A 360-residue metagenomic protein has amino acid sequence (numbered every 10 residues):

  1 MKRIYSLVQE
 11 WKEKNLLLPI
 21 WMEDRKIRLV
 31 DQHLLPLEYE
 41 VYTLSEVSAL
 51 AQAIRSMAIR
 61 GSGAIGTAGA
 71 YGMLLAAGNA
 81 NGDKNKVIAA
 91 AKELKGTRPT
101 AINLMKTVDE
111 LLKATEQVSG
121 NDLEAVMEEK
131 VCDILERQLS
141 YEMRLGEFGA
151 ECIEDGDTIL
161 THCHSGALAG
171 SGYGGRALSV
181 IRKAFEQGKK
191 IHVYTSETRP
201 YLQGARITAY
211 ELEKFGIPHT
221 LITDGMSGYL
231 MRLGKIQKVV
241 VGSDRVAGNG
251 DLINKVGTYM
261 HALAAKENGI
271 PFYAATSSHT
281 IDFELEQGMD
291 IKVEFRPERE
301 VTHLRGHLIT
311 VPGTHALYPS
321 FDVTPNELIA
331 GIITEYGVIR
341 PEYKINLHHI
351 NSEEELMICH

Functional and structural regions predicted by a protein language model:
K2-S48: Positively charged, low-complexity intrinsically disordered leader regions
V30, A68, G72, T107 (+4 more regions): Short beta-strand segments
L34-P36, M73, G166-A167, R245-A247: A short, flexible beta-alpha/helix-coil linker loop
E38-A49, A125, D155, L233-V241: Acidic-glycine-rich active-site phosphate/pyrophosphate-binding loop
V41-V47, L168, G248-I253: Short, glycine-rich nucleotide/cofactor-binding loops
Y42-A58, E151-I159, H303-G313: Short, hydrophobic/aliphatic alpha-helical segments
Q52, S56-I222: N-terminal active-site beta-alpha-beta segment that forms phosphate/nucleotide-binding and substrate-recognition loops
I191, E197-H360: Conserved phosphate- and dinucleotide-binding cores of soluble alpha/beta proteins, encompassing both enzyme active
